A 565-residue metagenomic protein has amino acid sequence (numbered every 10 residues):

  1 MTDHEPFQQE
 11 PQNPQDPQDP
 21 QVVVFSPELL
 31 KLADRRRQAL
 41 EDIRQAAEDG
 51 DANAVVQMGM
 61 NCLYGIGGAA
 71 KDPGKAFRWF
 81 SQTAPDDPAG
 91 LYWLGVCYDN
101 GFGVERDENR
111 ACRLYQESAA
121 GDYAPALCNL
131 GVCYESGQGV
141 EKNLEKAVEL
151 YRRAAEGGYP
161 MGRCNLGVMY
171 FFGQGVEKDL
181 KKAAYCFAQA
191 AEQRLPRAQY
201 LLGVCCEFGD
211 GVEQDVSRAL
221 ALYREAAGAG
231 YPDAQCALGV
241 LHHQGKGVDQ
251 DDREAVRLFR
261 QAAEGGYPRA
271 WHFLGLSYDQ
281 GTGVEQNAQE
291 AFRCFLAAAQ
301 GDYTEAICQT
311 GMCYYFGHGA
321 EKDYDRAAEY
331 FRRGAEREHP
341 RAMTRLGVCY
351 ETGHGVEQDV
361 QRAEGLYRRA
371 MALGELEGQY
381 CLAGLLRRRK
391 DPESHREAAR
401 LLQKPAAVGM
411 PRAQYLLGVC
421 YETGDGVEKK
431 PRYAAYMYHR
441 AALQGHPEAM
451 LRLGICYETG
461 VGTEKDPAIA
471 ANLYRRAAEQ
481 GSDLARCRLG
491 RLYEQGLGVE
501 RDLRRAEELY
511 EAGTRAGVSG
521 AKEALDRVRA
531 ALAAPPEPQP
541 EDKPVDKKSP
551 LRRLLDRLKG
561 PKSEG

Functional and structural regions predicted by a protein language model:
F7, G520-G565: Terminal, low-structured helical/coil segments at or just beyond the last alpha-helical repeat
A46, Q82-T83, E117-S118, R153-A154 (+10 more regions): Canonical positions in the second alpha-helix
E48-D51, Y64-I66, P85-P88, N100-F102 (+25 more regions): Short helix-capping/linker turns of helical repeat alpha-solenoids
V55, L91, E105, L127 (+19 more regions): Canonical tetratricopeptide repeat
Q57-Y64, A69, L91-N100, L114 (+14 more regions): Hydrophobic face of amphipathic alpha-helices that form TPR/SEL1-like repeat modules and related alpha-solenoid
A370, R501-S519, D526: TPR/TPR-like (Sel1-like) alpha-helical repeat modules
